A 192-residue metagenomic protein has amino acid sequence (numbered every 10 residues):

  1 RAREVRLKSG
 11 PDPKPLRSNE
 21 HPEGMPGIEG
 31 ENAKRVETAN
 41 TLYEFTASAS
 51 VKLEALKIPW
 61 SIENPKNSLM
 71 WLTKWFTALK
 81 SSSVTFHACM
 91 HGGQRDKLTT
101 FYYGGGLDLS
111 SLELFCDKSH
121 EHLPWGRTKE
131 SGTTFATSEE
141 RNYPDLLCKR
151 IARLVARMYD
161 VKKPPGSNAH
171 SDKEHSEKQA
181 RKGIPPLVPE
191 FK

Functional and structural regions predicted by a protein language model:
R1-F191: Conserved active-site and SAM-binding loop architecture of S-adenosyl-L-methionine-dependent nucleic-acid
